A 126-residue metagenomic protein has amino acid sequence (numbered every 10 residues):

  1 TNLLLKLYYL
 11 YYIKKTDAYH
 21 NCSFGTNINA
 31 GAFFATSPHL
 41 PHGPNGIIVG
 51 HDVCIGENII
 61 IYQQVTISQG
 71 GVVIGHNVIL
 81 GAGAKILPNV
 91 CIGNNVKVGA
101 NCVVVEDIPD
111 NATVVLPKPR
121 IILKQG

Functional and structural regions predicted by a protein language model:
T1-T26, G126: Terminal amphipathic alpha-helical/low-complexity segments used for targeting or macromolecular assembly
K14-Y19, S37, H42-G43: Short basic alpha-helical hairpin corresponding to helix-turn-helix/winged-helix-like nucleic-acid-binding
F24, A30, A35-S37, P41-H42 (+10 more regions): Left-handed beta-helix
V114-G126: Short, basic/aromatic-enriched C-terminal tail that caps enzymatic domains
